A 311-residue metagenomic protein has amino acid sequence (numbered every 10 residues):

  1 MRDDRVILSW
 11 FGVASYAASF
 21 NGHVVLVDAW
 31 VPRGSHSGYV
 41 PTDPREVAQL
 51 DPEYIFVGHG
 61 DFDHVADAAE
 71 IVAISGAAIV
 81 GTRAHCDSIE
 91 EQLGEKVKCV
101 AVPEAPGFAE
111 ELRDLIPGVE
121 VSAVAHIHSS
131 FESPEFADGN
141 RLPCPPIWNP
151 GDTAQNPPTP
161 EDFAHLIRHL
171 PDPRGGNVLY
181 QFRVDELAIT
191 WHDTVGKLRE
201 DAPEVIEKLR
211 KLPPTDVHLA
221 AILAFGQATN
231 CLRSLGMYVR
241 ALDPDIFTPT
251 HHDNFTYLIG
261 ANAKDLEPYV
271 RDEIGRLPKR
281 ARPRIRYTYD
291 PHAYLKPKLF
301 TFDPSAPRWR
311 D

Functional and structural regions predicted by a protein language model:
D3, R83-V178, V184-D185, Y289 (+2 more regions): Metallo-beta-lactamase
R5-I7, A73-A78, I189: Short active-site oxyanion
I7, H23-V24, E120, L179 (+1 more regions): Residues that mark the start of a beta-strand
A17-D61, A66-A73, K96, S129-P157 (+2 more regions): Pre-active-site segment of Zn-dependent metallo-hydrolases
L26-W30, D51-D61, V80-R83, I189-V195 (+4 more regions): Active-site neighborhood of phospho(di)ester-bond hydrolases with catalytic His/Asp-centered motifs
G34, D61-A66, C86-I89, P106-E111 (+4 more regions): Active-site environment of divalent metal-dependent phosphoester hydrolases
A78-I79, C86-L115, L232-D311: Binuclear metal-ion centers of metallo-dependent hydrolases, dominated by the metallo-beta-lactamase
P160-R240: Active-site-proximal loop/helix segments of hydrolase catalytic cores
